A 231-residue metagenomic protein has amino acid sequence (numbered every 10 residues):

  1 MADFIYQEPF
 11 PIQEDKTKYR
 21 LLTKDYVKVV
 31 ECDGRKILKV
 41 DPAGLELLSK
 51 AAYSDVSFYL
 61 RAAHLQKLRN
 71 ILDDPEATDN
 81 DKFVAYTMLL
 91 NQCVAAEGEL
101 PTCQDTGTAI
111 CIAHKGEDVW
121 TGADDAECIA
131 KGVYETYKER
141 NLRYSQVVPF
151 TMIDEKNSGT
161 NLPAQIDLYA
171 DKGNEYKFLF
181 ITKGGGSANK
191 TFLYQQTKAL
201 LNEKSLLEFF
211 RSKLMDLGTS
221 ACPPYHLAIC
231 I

Functional and structural regions predicted by a protein language model:
M1-I231: Non-transmembrane, aqueous-exposed alpha-helical and coiled segments at domain scale
